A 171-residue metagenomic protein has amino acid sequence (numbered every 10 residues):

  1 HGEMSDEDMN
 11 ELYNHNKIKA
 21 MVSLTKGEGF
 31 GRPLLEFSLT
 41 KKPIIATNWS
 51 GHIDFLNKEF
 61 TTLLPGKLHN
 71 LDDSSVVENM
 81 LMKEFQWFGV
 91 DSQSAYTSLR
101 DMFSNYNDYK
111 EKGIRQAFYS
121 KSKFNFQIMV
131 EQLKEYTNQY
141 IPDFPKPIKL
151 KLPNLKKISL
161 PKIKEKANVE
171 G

Functional and structural regions predicted by a protein language model:
H1, L64-P65: Hydrophobic residues at beta-strand termini and immediately following loops that shape nucleotide-binding pockets
H1-I18, S50: Conserved active-site histidine-acidic residue motif and adjacent donor-binding/catalytic loop of glycosyltransferases
N10, L35-P43, S50-D54: Short alpha-helical segment that forms part of, or immediately flanks, the ligand-binding pocket in carbohydrate-active
A20-V22, I45: A short hydrophobic beta-strand element within the catalytic core of glycosyltransferases that build diverse glycans
K26: Aromatic "clamp/platform" in nucleotide-sugar-dependent glycosyltransferases that forms part of the donor/acceptor
G29-G31, N125: Active-site helix-initiating loop/hinge in glycosyltransferases
P43-A46, T62-L63: Short hydrophobic beta-strand element within catalytic cores of glycosyltransferases and related nucleotide-activated
V77-G171: C-terminal amphipathic helix plus adjacent low-complexity, charged tail appended to glycosyltransferase catalytic
